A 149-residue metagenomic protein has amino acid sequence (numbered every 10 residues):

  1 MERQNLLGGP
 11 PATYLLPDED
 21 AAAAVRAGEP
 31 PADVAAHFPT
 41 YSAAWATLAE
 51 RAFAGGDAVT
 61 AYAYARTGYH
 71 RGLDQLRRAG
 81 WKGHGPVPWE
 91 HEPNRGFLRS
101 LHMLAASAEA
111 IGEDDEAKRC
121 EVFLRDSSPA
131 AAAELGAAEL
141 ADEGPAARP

Functional and structural regions predicted by a protein language model:
M1-K82, E109-P149: N-terminal alpha-helical interaction modules that lie
T40, W89-R99, E113-E116: Structural signature of alpha-solenoid helical repeat junctions
A65, F97-H102: Extended, hydrophobic/aromatic-rich amphipathic alpha-helical segments that build helical scaffolds
R77-R95: Short, flexible, glycine-rich and Lys/Arg-enriched loop motifs at helix boundaries that contact anionic partners
